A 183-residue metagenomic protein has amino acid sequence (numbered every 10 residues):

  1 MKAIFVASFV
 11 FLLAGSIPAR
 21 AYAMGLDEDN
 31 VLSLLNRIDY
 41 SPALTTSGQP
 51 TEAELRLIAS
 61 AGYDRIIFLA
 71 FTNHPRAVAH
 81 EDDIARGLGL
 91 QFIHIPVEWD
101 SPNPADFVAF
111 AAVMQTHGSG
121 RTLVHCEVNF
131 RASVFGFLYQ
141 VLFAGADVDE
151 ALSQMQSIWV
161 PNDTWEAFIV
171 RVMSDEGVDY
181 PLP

Functional and structural regions predicted by a protein language model:
M1-I4: Positively charged n-region of N-terminal signal peptides that target proteins for export
A7-S16: Bacterial N-terminal signal peptides
R20-T122, F135-P183: Cys-dependent protein tyrosine phosphatase-like superfamily
H125: Short, surface-exposed ligand- or partner-binding patches at beta-edge/loop junctions that are enriched in aromatics
F130-V134: Glycine-rich nucleophile elbow surrounding the catalytic serine of serine-hydrolase chemistry
